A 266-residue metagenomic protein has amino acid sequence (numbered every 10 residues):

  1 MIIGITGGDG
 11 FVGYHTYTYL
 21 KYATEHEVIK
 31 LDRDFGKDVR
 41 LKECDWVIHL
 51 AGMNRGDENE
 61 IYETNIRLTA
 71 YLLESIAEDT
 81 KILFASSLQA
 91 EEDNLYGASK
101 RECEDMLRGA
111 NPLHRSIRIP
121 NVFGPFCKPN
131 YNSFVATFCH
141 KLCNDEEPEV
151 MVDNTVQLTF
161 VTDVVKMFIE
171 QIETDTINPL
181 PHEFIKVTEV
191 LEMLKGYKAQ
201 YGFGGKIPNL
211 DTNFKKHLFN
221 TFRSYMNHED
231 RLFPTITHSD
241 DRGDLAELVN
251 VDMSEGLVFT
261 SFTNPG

Functional and structural regions predicted by a protein language model:
I3-Y22: N-terminal Rossmann NAD(P)H-binding glycine-rich loop of SDR-like oxidoreductase domains
T6, Y62-I66, D93-R101, K128-N132 (+1 more regions): Short-chain dehydrogenase/reductase
F35-A77, S87-E92: NAD(P)H-binding glycine-rich loop region in Rossmannoid oxidoreductase-like domains and their noncatalytic homologs
R67-E104, G109-I117: Conserved Rossmann-fold NAD(P)-dependent oxidoreductase catalytic core, especially the SDR/UDP-sugar
D105-K128, C139-Q157: Conserved beta-loop-beta element that borders a ligand/cofactor-binding pocket
G124-V135, Q171-N178: Glycine/proline-rich active-site loop of Rossmann-fold NAD(P)-dependent oxidoreductases
V164-T237: Mid/C-terminal beta-alpha module of Rossmann-like enzyme folds, strongest in SDR-family dehydrogenases/epimerases
H228-G266: A short glycine-rich, His/Asp/Glu-containing loop-to-beta-strand
